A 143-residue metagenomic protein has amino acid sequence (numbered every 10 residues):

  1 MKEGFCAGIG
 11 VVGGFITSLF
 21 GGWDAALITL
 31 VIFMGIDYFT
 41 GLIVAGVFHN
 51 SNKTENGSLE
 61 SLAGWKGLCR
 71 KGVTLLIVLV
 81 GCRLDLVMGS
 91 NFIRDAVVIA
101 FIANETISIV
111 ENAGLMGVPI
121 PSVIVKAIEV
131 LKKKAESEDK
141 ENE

Functional and structural regions predicted by a protein language model:
V11-I16, L79, R83: Alpha-helical transmembrane segments of multipass membrane proteins
I16-L27, L84-I93: Helix-coil boundary and interhelical linker segments in multi-pass alpha-helical membrane proteins
L30-G41, T74, V78-C82, A100-S108: Alpha-helical transmembrane segments of multi-pass membrane proteins
I32, G41-V44, F48-S51, W65: N-terminal intrinsically disordered, cationic/polar leader segments that include organellar targeting peptides
G46-L59, N112-S122: A cytosolic-side transmembrane-helix exit/cap motif
S51-T74: Juxtamembrane helix-capping/reentrant segments at transmembrane boundaries
V87-L115: Hydrophobic alpha-helical transmembrane segments and immediately flanking/interface helices in integral membrane
T106-D139: Canonical alpha-helical transmembrane segment with a positive-inside/aromatic-interface signature
